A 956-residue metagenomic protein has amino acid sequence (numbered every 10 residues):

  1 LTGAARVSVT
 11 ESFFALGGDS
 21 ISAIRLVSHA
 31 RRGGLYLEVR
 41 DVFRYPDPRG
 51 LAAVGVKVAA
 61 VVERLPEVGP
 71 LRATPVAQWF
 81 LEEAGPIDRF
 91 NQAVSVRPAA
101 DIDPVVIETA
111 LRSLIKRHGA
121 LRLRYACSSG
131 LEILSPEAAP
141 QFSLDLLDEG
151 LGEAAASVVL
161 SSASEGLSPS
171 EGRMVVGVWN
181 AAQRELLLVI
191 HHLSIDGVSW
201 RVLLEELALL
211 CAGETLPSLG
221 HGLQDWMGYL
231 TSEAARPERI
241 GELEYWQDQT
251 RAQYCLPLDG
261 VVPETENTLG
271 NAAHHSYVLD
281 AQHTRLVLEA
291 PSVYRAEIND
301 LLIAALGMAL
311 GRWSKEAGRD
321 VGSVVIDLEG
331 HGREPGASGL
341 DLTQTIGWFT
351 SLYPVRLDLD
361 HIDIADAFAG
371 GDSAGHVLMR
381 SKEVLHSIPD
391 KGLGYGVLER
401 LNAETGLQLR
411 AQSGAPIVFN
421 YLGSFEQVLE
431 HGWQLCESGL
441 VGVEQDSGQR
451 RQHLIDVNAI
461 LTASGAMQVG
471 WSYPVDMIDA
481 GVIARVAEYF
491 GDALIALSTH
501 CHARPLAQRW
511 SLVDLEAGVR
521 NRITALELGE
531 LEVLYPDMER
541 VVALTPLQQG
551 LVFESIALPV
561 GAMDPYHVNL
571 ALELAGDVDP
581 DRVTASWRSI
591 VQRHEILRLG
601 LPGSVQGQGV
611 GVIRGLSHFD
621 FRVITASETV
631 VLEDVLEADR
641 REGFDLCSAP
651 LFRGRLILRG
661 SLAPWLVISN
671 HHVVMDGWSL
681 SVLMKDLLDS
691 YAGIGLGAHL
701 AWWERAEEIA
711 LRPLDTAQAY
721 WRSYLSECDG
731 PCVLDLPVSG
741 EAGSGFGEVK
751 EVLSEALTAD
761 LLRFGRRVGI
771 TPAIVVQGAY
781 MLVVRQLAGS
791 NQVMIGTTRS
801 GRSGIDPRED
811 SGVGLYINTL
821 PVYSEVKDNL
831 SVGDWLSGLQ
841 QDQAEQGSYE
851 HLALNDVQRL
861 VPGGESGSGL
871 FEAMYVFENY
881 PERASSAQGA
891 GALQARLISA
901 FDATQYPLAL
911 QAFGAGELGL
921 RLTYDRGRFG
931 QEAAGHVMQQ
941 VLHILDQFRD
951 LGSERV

Functional and structural regions predicted by a protein language model:
L1-A84, V105, T109, H221-D225 (+7 more regions): Regions immediately C-terminal to embedded phosphopantetheine-bearing carrier domains
T2, D41-P46, V58-A59, L121-Y125 (+14 more regions): A short N-terminal helical cap/helix-turn-helix that marks the beginning of AMP-binding/adenylate-forming
R6-E11, I24-S28, I87-T109, S170-V189 (+17 more regions): Gly/Ser/Thr-rich phosphate-binding loops and adjoining beta-strand/alpha-helix segments that form adenosine-phosphate
H29, E67-S135, G150-E233, Y254-D259 (+8 more regions): Acyl-group handoff/entry surfaces in thioester-processing enzymes
Y36-R40, H118, R122, L204-L207 (+13 more regions): Extended, hydrophobic beta-loop-alpha segments that form or line the acyl/peptidyl-thioester binding and transfer paths
E63-P66, V159, L207-A272, V321 (+7 more regions): Non-catalytic, low-complexity flexible loops and terminal extensions
A84-N91, E108, G119-A120, E233-L243 (+14 more regions): His-Asp-centered acyl/peptidyl-transfer active-site segments
A100-K116, E132-E171, I240-L243, I362-L385 (+11 more regions): A short, small/polar-residue-rich loop/turn motif at beta-strand boundaries within alpha/beta enzyme cores
